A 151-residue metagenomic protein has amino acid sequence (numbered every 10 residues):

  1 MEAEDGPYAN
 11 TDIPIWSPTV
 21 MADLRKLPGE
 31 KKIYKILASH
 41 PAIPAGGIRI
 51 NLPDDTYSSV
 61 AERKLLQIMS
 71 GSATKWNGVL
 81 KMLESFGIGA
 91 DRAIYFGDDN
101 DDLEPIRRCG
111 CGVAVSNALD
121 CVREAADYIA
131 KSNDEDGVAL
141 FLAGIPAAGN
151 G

Functional and structural regions predicted by a protein language model:
M1-F96, N100-P105: Conserved acidic, metal-coordinating active-site core of Asp-based, Mg2+-dependent phosphoryl-transfer enzymes
Q67-G151: Mg2+-dependent phosphoryl-transfer enzymes with acidic/Ser/Thr/Gly-rich catalytic loops
